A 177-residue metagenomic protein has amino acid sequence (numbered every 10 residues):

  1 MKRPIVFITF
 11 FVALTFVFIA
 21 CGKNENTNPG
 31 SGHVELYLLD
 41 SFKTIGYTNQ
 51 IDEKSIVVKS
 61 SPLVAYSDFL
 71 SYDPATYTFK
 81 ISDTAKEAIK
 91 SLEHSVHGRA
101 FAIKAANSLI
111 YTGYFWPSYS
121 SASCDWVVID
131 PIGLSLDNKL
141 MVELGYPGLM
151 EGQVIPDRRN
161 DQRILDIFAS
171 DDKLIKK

Functional and structural regions predicted by a protein language model:
M1-I8: Bacterial N-terminal signal peptides that target proteins for export
V17-A20: C-terminal motif of bacterial Sec signal peptides marking the signal peptidase cleavage site
G22-N24: Bacterial signal peptide processing site
T27-K177: A structural signal for conserved, well-ordered secondary-structure elements that form binding/interaction cores
